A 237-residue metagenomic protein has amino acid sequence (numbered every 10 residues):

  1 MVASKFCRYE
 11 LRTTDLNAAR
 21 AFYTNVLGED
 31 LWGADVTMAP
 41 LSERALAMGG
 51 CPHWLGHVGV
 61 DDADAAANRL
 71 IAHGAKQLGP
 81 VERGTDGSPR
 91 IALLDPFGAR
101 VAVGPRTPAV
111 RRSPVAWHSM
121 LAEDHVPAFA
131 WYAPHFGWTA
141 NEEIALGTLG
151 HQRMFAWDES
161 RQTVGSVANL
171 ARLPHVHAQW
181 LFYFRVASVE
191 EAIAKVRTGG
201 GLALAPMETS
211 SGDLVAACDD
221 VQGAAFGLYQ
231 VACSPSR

Functional and structural regions predicted by a protein language model:
M1, G50, R83, W157 (+2 more regions): Homeobox/homeodomain signature
M1, M48, T107-V110: Short boundary motifs at domain starts and secondary-structure transition points
M1-S42, A72, E82-G87, M120-Q162 (+2 more regions): Core segments of cupin and vicinal oxygen chelate
F6-T14, R44-I71, P89-L94, V115-E123 (+2 more regions): Vicinal oxygen chelate
Y23, A47, V101-V103: Alpha-helix C-terminal capping segments
L31-G33, L78-P80, A140-E142, H177-A178 (+2 more regions): Short, surface-exposed linear patches
H73-M120, E142-Q162, A168-R172, I193 (+1 more regions): Vicinal oxygen chelate
